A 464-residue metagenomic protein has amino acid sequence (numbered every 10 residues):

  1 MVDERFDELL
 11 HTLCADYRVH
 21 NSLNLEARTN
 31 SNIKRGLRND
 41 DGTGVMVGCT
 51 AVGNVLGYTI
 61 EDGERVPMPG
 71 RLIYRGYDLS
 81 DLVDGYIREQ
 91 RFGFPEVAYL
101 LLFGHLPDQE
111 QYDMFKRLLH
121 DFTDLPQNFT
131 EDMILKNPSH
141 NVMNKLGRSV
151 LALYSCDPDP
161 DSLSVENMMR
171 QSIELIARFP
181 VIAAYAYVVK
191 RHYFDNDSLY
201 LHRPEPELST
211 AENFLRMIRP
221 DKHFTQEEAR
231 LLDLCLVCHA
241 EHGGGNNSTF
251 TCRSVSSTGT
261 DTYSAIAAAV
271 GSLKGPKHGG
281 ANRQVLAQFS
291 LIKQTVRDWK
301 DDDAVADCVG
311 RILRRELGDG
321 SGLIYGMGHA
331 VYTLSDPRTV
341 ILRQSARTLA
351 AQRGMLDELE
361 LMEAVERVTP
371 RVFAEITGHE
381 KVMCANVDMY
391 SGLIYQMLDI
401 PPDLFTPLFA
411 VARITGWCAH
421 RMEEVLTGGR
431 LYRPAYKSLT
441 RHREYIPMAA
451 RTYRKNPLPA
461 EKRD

Functional and structural regions predicted by a protein language model:
M1-D464: Non-transmembrane, aqueous-exposed alpha-helical and coiled segments at domain scale
